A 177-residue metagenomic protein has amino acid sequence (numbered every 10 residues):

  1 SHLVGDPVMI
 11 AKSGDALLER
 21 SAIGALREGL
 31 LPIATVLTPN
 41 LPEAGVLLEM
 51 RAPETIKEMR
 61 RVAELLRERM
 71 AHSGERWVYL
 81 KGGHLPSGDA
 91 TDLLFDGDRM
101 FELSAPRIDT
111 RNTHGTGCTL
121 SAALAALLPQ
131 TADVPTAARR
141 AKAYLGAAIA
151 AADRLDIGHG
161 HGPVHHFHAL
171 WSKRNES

Functional and structural regions predicted by a protein language model:
S1-A11, A16, I23-A34: Short, acidic/small-residue loops that bind anionic groups at enzyme active sites
M9, E43, G82-P86, P106-D109 (+1 more regions): Glycine-rich beta-alpha junction loops
L18, L103, V164: Short clusters of hydrophobic/aromatic residues that line enzyme substrate/ligand-binding pockets
R20-M100: Conserved phosphate/ATP/ADP-binding segment of small-molecule kinases
V46, R111-V134: Short, small-residue alpha-helix embedded
M100-F101, L127-A141: Phosphate-handling active-site elements
M100-G115: Short pre-catalytic strand/loop immediately N-terminal to key active-site residues, enriched for Gly-Thr
P135-S177: Charged C-terminal helix
